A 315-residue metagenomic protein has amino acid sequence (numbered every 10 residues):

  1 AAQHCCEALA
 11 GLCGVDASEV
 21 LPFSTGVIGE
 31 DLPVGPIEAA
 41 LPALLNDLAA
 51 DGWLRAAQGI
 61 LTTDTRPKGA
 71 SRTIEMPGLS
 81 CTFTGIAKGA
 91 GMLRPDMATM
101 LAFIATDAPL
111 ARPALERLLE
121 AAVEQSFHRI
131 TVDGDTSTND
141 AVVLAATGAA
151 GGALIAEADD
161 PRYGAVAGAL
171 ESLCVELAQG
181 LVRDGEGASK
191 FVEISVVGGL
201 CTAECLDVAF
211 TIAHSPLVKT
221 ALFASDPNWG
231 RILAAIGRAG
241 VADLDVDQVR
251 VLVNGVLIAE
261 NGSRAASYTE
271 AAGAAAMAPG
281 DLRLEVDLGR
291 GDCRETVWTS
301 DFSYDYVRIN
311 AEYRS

Functional and structural regions predicted by a protein language model:
A1-S315: A structural signal for small-residue-enriched, beta-sheet-centric alpha/beta enzyme cores and oligomeric scaffold folds
